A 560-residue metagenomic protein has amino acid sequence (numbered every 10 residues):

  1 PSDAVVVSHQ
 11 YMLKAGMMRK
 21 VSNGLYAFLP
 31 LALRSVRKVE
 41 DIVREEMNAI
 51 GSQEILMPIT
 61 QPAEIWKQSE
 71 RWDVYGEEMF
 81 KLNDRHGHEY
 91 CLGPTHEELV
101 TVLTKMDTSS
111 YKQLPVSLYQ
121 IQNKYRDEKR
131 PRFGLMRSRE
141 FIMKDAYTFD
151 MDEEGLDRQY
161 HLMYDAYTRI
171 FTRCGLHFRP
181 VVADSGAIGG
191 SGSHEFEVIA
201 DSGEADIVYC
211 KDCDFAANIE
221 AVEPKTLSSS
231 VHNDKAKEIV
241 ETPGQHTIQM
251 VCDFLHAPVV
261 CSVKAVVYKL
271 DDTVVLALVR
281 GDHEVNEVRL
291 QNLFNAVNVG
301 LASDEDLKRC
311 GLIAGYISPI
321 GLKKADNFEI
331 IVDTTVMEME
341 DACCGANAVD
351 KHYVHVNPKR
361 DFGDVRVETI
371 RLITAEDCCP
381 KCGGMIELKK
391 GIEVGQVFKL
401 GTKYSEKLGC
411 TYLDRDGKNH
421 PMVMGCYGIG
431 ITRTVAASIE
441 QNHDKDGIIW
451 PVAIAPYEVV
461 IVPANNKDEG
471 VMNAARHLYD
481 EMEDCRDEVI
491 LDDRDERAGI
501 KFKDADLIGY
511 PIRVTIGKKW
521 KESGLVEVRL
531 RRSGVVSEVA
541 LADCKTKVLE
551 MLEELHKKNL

Functional and structural regions predicted by a protein language model:
P1-K20, D73, Q113-S138: Conserved oxyanion/phosphate-binding beta-strand-loop segments in alpha/beta enzyme cores
P1-R85, Y147-G186, H283: TRNA-binding/sensing appendages of the translation machinery
Q61-I65, D306-L307, D493-I500: Short acidic loop-to-helix transition motifs that present clustered carboxylates
D73-Y90, V198-Y209: Acidic, His- and aromatic-enriched active-site or binding-groove loops in soluble protein domains that engage sugars
E97-V102, R130-A146, E154-Y427, I431: Extended, low-hydrophobicity, polar/charged segments
V251, G425-I454, E458: C-terminal, non-catalytic macromolecule-binding modules
G447-K501: Generic long, charged, amphipathic alpha-helical segments
Y479-V539, C544: C-terminal structured "cap/appendage" subdomains that terminate the fold
